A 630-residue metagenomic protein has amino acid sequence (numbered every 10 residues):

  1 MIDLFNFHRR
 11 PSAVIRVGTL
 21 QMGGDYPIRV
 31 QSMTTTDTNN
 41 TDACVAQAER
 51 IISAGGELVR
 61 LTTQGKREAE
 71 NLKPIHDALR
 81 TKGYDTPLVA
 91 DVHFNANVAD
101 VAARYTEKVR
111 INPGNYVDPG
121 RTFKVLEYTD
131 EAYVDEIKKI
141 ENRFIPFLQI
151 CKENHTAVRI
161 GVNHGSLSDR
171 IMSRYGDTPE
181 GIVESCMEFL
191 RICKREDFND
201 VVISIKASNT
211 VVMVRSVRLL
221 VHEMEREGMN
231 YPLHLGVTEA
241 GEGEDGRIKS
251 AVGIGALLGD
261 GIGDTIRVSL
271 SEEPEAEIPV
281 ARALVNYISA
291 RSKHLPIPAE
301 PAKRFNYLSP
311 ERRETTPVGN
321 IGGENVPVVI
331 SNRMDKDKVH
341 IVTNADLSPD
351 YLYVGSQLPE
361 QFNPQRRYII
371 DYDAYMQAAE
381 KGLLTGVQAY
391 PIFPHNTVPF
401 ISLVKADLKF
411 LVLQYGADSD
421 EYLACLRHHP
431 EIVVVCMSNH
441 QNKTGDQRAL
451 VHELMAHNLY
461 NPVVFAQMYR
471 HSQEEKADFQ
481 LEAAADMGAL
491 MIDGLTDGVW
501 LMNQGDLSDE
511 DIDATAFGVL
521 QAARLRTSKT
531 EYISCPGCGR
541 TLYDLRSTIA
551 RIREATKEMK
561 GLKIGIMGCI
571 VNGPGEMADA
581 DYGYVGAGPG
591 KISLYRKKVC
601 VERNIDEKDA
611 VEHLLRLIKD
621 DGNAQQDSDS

Functional and structural regions predicted by a protein language model:
M1-S32, L148-N154, A290-D337, A550 (+1 more regions): N-terminal amphipathic alpha-helix/helix-capping segment at the start of soluble metabolic enzymes
D3-L4, G56-E188, G319, S331-G445: Active-site beta->alpha loop and helix N-cap motifs at the rims of alpha/beta catalytic domains
V30, D91, I160, I203 (+6 more regions): Conserved, mostly hydrophobic/aromatic
T38-R50, F94-A99, S250-I254, D337-N344 (+1 more regions): Short, acidic/polar
S53-L58, T106, F198, I262-G263 (+4 more regions): A structural motif
E57-L58, T106-T122, G259-E275, G494-L507 (+1 more regions): Glycine-rich phosphate-binding active-site loops on the catalytic face of alpha/beta enzymes
E127-F144, Q149, I171-I321, K405-M559 (+1 more regions): Catalytic alpha/beta core domains of metabolic enzymes, predominantly
R282-N332, L352-G355, Q365-S402, D407-L411 (+4 more regions): Extended, intrinsically disordered, low-complexity segments
